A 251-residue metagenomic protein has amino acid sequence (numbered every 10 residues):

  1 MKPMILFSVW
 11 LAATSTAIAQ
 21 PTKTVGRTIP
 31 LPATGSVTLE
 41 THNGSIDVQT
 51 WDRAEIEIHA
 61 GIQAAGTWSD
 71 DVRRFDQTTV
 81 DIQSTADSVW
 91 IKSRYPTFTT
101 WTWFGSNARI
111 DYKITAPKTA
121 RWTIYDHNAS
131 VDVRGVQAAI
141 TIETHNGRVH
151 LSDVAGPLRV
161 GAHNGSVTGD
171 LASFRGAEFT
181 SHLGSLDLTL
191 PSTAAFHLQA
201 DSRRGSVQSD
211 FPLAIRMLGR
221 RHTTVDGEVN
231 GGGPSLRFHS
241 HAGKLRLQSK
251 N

Functional and structural regions predicted by a protein language model:
M1-N251: Intrinsically disordered, low-complexity terminal regions
